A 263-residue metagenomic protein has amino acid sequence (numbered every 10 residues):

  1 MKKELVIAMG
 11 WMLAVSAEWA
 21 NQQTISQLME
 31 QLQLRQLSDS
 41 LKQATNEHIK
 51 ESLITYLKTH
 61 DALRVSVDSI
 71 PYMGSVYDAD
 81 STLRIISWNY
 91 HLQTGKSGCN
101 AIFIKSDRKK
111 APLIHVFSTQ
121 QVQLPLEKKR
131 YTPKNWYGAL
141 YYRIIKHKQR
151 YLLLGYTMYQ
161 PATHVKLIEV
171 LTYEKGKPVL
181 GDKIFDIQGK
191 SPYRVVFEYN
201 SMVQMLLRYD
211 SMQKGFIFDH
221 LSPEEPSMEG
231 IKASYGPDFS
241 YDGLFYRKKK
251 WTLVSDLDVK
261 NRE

Functional and structural regions predicted by a protein language model:
M1-Q31: Bacterial Sec-dependent N-terminal signal peptides
N21-N89: Start-of-domain marker
T82-W88, R150-T157, K214-H220: Short beta-strand elements that form the blades of beta-propeller/WD-repeat-like and other beta-sheet-rich scaffold
C99-D107, L167-K175, P237-R247: Beta-propeller blade signature
A101-I145: Short N-terminal edge-element motif at the start of the domain
P112-Q120, V179-Q188, L253-D258: Beta-propeller fold detector
K128-H147, Y159, V179-G243: Short aromatic loop motif centered on NTY/YTY
G138-K175: Hydrophobic, aromatic-enriched interface-forming segments
